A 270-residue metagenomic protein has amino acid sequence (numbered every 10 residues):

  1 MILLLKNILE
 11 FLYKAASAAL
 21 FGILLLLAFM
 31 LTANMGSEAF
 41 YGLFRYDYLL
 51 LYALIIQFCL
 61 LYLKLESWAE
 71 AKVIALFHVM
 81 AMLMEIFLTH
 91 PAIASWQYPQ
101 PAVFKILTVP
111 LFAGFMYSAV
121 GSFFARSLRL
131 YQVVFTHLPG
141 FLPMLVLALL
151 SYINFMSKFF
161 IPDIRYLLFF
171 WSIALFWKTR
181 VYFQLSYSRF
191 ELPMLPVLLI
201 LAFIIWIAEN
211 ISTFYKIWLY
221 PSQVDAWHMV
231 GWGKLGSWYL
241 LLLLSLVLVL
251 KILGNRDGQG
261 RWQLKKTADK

Functional and structural regions predicted by a protein language model:
M1-K270: Aromatic-rich, lipid-facing transmembrane alpha helices and their immediate juxtamembrane interface loops in integral
